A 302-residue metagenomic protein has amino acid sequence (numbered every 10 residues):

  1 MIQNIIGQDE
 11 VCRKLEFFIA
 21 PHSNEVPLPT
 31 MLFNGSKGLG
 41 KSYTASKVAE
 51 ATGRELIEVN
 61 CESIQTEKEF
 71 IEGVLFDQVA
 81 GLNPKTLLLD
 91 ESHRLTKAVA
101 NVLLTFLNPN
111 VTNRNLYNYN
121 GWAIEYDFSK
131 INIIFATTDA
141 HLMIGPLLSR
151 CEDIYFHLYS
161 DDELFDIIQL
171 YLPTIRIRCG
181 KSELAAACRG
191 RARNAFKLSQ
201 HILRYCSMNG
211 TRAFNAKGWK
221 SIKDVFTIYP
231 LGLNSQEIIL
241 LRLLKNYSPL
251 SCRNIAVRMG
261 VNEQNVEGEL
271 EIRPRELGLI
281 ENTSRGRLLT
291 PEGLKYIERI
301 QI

Functional and structural regions predicted by a protein language model:
C12-R13, G53-P84: Short glycine-rich substrate-engagement loop in P-loop NTPases that contacts/grips substrate
A20-C61, F76-Q78: Walker A/P-loop
N34, P173, K181-N194, I228: A short helix-loop-helix "switch/interaction" segment in the helical subdomain of ASCE P-loop NTPases
K97-K130, L142: Conserved catalytic/switch belt of AAA+ P-loop NTPases
T138, E152-F165: Conserved AAA+ ATPase "SRH/arginine-finger" region at the nucleotide-binding site
K181, Y205-Y229, E237, T290-P291: Conserved C-terminal helix/linker of AAA+ ATPases
C188-R204, A213-N215, L233-S235: The conserved phosphate-sensing helix
Y247-I302: Terminal-proximal interaction/regulatory segments of ATP-powered molecular machines
